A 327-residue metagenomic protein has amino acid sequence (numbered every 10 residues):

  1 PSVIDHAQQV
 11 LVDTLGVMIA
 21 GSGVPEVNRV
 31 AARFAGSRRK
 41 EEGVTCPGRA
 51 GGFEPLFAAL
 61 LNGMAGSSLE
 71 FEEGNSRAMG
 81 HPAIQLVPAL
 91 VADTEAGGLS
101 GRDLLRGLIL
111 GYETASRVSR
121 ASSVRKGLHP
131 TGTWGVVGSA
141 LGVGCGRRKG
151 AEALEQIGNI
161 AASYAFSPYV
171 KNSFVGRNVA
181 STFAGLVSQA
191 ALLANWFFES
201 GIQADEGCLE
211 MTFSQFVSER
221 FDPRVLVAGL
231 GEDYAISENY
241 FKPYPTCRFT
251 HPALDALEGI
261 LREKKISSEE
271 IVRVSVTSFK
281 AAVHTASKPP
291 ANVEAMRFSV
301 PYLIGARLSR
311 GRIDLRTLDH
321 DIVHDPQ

Functional and structural regions predicted by a protein language model:
P1-M79, N172, G176-Q189, W196-Q327: Terminal-appendage/accessory-domain detector
I4, Q8, V12, L86 (+2 more regions): Hydrophobic face of alpha-helices
L11-V17, L90, G135-C145, I304: Hydrophobic mid-domain F-helix/FG-region of cytochrome P450s
N62-V118: Hydrophobic alpha-helical hairpins/lids featuring a short glycine-rich hinge
G66, Q85-V87, E113, S163-S167 (+2 more regions): Short connector loops/turns at beta-strand edges and beta->alpha or beta->beta junctions
R77-A83, L128-T133, P243: Short helix-coil transition sites and intra-membrane helix breaks within transmembrane domains of multi-pass
P88-A92, L193, G259: Residue-level signal for well-ordered alpha-helical scaffold segments within enzymatic catalytic domains
E95-Q189, L193, S200, D205-F213: Glycine-rich, mobile lid/loop segments that gate access to catalytic sites or pores
